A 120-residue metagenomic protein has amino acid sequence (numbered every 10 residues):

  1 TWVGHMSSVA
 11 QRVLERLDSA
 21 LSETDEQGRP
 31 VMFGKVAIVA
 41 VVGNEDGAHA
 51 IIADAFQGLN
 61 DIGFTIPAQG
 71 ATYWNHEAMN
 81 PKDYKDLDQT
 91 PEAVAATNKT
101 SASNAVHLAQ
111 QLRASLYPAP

Functional and structural regions predicted by a protein language model:
T1-G63: Helix-loop-strand module that forms the ligand-binding subsite of alpha/beta enzymes
N60-P120: Glycine-rich phosphate/pyrophosphate-binding loop and the adjoining helix
